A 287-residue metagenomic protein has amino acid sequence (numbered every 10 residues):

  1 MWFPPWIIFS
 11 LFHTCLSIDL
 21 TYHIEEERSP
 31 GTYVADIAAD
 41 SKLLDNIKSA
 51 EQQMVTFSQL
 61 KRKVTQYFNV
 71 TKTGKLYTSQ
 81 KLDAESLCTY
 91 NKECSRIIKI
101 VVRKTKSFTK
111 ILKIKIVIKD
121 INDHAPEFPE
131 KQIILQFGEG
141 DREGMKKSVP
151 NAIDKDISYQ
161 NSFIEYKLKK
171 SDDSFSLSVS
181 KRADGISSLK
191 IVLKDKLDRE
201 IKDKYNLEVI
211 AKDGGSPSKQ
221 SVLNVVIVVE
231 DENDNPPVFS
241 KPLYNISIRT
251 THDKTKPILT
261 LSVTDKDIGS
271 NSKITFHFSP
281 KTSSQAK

Functional and structural regions predicted by a protein language model:
M1-K287: Extracellular cadherin-type adhesion modules in metazoan precursor proteins
